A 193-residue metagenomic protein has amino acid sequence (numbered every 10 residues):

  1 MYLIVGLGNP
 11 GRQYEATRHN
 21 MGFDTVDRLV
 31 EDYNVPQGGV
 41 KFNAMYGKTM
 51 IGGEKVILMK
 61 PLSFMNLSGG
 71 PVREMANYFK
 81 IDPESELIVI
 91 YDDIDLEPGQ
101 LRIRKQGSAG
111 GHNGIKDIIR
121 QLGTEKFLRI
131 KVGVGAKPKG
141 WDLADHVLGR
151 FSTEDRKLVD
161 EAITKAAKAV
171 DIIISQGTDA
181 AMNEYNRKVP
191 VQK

Functional and structural regions predicted by a protein language model:
Y2-Q106, K116-R120, T124-I130, K137-D142 (+2 more regions): Nucleotide and nucleotide-moiety/phosphate-recognizing core
G111-G114: Hydrophobic alpha-helical segments within soluble ligand-binding/sensing domains
